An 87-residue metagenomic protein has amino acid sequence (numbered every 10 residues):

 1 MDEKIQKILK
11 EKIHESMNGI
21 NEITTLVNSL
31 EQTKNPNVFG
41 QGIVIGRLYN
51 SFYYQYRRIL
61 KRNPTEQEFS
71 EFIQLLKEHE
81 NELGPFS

Functional and structural regions predicted by a protein language model:
M1-N28: Short terminal alpha-helical segments
I5-Q6, Q32-K34, V38, Q74 (+1 more regions): Cystatin/cathelin-like cysteine-protease inhibitor module
K12, S16, R47-S51, Q55 (+1 more regions): Amphipathic alpha-helical segments in well-ordered regions
G19-V38, S87: A short, compositionally biased N-terminal segment around positions ~18-40 that is enriched in charged/polar residues
N35-P64, S70: Amphipathic protein-protein interaction modules
R57-S87: Charged low-complexity stretches with an acidic bias
